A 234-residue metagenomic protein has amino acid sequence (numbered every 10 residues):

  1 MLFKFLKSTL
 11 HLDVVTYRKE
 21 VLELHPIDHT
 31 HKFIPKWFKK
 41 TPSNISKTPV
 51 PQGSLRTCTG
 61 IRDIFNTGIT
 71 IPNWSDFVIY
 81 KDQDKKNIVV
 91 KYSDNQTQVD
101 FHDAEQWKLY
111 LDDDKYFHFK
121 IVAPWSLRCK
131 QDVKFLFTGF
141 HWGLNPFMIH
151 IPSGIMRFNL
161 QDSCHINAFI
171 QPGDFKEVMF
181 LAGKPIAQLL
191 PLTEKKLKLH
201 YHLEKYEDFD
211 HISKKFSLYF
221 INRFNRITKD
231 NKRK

Functional and structural regions predicted by a protein language model:
M1-D162, F169-K234: Non-catalytic terminal segments and appended small domains
